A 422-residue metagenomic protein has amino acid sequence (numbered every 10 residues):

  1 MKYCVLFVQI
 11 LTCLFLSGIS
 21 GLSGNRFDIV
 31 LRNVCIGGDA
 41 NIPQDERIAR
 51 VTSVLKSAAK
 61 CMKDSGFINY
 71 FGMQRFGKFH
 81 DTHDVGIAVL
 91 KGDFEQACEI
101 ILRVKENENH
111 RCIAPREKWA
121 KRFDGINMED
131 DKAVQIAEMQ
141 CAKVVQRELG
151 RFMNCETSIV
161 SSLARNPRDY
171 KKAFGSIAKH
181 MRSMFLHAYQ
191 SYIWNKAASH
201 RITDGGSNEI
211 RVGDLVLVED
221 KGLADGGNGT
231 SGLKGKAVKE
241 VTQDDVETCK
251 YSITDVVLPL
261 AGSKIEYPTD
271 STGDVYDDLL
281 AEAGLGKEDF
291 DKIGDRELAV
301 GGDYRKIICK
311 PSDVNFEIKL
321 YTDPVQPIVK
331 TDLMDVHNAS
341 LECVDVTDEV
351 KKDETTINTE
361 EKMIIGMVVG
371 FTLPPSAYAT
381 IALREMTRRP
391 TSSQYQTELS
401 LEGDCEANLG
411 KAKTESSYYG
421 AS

Functional and structural regions predicted by a protein language model:
M1-S422: Non-catalytic, substrate/partner-engaging modules appended to enzymatic cores
